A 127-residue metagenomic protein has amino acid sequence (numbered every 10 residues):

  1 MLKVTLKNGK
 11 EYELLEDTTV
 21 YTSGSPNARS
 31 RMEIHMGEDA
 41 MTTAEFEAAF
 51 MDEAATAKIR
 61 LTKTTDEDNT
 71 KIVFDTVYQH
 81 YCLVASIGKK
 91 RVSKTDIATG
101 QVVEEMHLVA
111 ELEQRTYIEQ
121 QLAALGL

Functional and structural regions predicted by a protein language model:
M1-P26: Short, intrinsically disordered N-terminal pre-domain segments
L2-K7, T64, K71, Y81-L127: Viral virion structural and adsorption modules
Y12, Y21, Y78-Y81, Y117: Sequence-level detector for tyrosine residue identity
Y12-L15, E38-A40, L125: Solvent-exposed, well-ordered amphipathic alpha-helical segments that flank/support binding or catalytic loops
L14, E53, E119-Q120: Generic signature of intrinsically disordered, low-complexity, basic-rich segments and short cationic peptides
E16-D17, V77, S86: Surface loops and adjacent helix of pleckstrin homology
Y21-T43, F74, S93-Q114: Generic recognition of long tandem-repeat/solenoid scaffolds
N27-L83: Compact, well-ordered interaction domains used in eukaryotic information-processing assemblies
